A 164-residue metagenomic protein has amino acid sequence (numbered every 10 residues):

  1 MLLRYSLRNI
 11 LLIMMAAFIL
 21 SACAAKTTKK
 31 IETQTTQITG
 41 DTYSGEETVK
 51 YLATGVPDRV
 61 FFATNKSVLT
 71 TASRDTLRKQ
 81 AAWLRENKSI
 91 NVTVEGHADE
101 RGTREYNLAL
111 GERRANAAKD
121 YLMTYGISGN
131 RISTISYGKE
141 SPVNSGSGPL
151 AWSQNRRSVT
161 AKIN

Functional and structural regions predicted by a protein language model:
M1-L2, A24: N-terminal hydrophobic targeting signals that begin at the initiator methionine
L2-L11: Bacterial N-terminal signal peptides that target proteins for export
L7, S67-V68, E105-Y106: Short, contiguous strand/loop micro-motifs
I19-A22: C-terminal motif of bacterial Sec signal peptides marking the signal peptidase cleavage site
A24-N91: Periplasmic peptidoglycan-binding/tethering modules of Gram-negative envelope proteins
H97-N164: Periplasmic OmpA-like peptidoglycan-binding domain that tethers envelope proteins to the cell wall
